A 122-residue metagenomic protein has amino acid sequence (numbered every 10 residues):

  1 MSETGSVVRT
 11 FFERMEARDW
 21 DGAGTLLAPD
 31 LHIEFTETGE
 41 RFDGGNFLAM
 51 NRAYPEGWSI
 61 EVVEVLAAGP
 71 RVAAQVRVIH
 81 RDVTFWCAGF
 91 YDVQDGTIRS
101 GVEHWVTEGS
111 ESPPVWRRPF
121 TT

Functional and structural regions predicted by a protein language model:
M1-T122: C-terminal and inter-domain tail/linker signature
